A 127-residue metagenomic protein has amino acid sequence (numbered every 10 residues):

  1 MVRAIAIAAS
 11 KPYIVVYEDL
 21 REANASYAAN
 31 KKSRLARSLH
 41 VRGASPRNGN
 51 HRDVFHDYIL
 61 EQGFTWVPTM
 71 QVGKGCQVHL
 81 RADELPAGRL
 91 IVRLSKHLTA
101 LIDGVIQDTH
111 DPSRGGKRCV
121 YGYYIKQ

Functional and structural regions predicted by a protein language model:
M1-R37, Q62: Active-site nucleophile-adjacent alpha helix/oxyanion-hole segment immediately C-terminal to the catalytic cysteine
P12, S26, D57, V120-Y123: Intrinsically disordered, low-complexity N-terminal regions enriched in serine/proline/glycine with scattered basic
I14-E18, V41, V78, G122-Y124: Hydrophobic transmembrane signal anchors and adjacent membrane-proximal interface regions, especially in viral
Y27-K96, I102-G104, T109-D111: Conserved active-site-adjacent core of cysteine acyl-enzyme catalytic domains
D108-Q127: Noncatalytic regulatory segments and standalone regulatory/sensor domains
